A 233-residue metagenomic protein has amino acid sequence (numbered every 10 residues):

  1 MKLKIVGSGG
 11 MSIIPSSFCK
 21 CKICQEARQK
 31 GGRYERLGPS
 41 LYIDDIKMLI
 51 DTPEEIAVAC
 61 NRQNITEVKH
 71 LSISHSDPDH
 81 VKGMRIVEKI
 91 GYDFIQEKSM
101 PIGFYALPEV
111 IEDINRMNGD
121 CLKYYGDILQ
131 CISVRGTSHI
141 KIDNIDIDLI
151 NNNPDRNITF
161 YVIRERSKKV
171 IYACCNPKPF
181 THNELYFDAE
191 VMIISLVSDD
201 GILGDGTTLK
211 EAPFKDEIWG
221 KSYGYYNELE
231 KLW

Functional and structural regions predicted by a protein language model:
M1-Q63, C131-F187: Core dinuclear metal-dependent hydrolase active-site scaffold
P15, V81-G83, I142-D143, I202-G206: Short, charged, surface-exposed secondary-structure boundary motifs
F18-K20, Q63-I65, R85-K89, N118-D120 (+2 more regions): Short, glycine/charged-enriched secondary-structure capping and boundary segments
D45-K47, T52-Y105, D188-V191: Active-site metal-binding motif and surrounding structural segment of the metallo-beta-lactamase
E67-I73, Y124-Q130, I194-S195: Short hydrophobic/aromatic-enriched beta-strand-loop microsegments
D77-V81, D113, D155-N157, K178-T181 (+1 more regions): Active-site environment of divalent metal-dependent phosphoester hydrolases
K98-P101, P108-C131: Active-site neighborhood of divalent metal-dependent phosphoester bond hydrolases
K178-W233: Cap/insert and terminal regions of metallo-dependent hydrolase folds
